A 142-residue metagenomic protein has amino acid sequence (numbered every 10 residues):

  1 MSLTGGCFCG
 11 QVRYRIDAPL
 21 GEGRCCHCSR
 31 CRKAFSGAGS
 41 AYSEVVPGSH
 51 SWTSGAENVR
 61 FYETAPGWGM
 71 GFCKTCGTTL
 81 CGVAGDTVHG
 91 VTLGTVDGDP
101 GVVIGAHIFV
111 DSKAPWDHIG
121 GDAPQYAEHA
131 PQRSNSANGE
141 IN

Functional and structural regions predicted by a protein language model:
M1-N142: A short Gly-Trp-Pro
